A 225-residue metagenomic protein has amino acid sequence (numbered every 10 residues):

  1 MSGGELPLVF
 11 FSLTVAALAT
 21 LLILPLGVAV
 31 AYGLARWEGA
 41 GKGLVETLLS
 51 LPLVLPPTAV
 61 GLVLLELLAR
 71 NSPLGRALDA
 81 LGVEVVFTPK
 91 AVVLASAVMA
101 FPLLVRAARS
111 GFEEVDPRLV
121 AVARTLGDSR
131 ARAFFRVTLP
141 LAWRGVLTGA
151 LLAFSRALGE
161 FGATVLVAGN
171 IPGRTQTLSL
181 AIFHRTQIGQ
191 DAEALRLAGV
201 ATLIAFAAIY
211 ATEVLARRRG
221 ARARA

Functional and structural regions predicted by a protein language model:
M1-P7, V167-F206, Y210: Interhelical loop and adjacent transmembrane-helix boundary motif in polytopic membrane transport permeases
E5-L34, L53, A97: Transmembrane alpha-helix signature in integral membrane proteins
L21, V98, V105-A108, F112 (+2 more regions): Transmembrane alpha-helices
V30-L64, V120: Cytoplasmic-entry segments and transmembrane alpha-helices of multi-pass inner-membrane transporters
W37-V45, P73-L74, T88, R130-A131 (+1 more regions): Membrane-helix interface segments
G41, P102, R106-D128, D191 (+1 more regions): C-terminal transmembrane helix and the adjacent membrane-cytosol boundary/short C-terminal tail of inner/organellar
G61-A97, A168-I171: Membrane-interfacial helix termini and adjacent extracytoplasmic/periplasmic loops of multi-pass transporters
A69-R70, V146-H184: Non-cytoplasmic
